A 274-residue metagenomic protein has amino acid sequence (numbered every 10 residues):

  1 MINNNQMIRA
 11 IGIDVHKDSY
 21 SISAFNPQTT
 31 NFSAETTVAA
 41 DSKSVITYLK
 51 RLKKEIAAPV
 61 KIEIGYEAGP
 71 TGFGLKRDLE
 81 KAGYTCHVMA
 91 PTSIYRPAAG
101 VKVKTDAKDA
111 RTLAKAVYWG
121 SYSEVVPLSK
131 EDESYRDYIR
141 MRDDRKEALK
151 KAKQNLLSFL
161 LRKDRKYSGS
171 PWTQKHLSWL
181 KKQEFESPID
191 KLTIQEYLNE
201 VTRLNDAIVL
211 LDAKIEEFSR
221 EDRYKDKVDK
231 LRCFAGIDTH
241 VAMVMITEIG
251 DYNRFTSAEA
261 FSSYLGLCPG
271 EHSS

Functional and structural regions predicted by a protein language model:
M1-S274: A detector of single, family-specific signature residues that are central to catalytic or substrate-handling motifs
